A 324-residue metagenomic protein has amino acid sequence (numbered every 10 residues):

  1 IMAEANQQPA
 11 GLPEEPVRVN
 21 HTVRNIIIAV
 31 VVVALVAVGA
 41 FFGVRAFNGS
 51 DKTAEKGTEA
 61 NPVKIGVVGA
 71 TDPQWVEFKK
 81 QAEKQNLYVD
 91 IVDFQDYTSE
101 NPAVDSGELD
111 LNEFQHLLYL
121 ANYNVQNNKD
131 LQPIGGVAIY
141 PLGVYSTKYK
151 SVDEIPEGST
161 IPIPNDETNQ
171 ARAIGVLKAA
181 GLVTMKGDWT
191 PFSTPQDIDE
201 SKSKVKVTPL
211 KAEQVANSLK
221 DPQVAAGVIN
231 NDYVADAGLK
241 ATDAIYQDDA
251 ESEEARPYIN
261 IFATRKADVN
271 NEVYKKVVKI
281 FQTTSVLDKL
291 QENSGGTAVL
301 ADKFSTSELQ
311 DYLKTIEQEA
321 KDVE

Functional and structural regions predicted by a protein language model:
F47-K64, A82-N86, V152-G158, E317-E324: Immediate post-signal peptide segment of exported/extracytoplasmic ligand-binding proteins
A60-V63, T71-Q74, L219-K220, A226 (+1 more regions): An extracytoplasmic/periplasmic, membrane-proximal ligand-sensing/linker region
P62-K64, V68-D93, S99: Short, polar/charged alpha-helical segment
A70-T71, D96-Y97, G107-A121, A138 (+3 more regions): Beta->alpha turn/N-cap motifs
V92-P102, W189-N217: Short helix-initiation/N-cap motifs at beta->coil->alpha
N122-I134, Y149, Q223, A237-D249: Ligand-binding "clamshell"
I134-T184: A conserved helix-loop-strand patch within extracytoplasmic ligand-binding domains of the periplasmic binding
P141-V152, P257-K276: A bilobed periplasmic-binding-protein/Venus flytrap-type ligand-binding module shared by bacterial periplasmic
